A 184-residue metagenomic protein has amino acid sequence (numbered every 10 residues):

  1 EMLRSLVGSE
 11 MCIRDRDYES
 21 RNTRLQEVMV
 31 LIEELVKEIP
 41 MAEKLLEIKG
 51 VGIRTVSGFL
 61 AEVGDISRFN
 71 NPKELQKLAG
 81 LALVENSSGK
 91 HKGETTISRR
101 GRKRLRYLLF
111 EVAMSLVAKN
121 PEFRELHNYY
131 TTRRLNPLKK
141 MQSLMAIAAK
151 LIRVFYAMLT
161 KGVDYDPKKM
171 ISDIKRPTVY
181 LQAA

Functional and structural regions predicted by a protein language model:
E1-G8, I13: Single conserved hydrophobic/aromatic residue that forms the stacking wall/gate of nucleotide- or nucleobase-binding
L3, D17, R24, L105 (+1 more regions): Hydrophobic (often cysteine-bearing) scaffold residues that line and stabilize catalytic clefts of nucleotide/cofactor
R14-V28, I32-L35: Amphipathic alpha-helical coiled-coil segments
R21, L109, L151: A residue-level signal for conserved active-site and pocket-lining positions in enzyme catalytic cores
Q26-M29, G64-R68, S115-F123, I152-P167: Short helix-capping/linker segments at secondary-structure and domain boundaries
E38-A42: Long, contiguous secondary-structure blocks with strong helical propensity
K44-E47, I53, G58-K140: Phosphate-backbone recognition surface of nucleic-acid-processing proteins
K90-H91, H127-A184: Low-complexity, acidic/Ser/Thr- and charged residue-rich accessory regions of DNA metabolism proteins
